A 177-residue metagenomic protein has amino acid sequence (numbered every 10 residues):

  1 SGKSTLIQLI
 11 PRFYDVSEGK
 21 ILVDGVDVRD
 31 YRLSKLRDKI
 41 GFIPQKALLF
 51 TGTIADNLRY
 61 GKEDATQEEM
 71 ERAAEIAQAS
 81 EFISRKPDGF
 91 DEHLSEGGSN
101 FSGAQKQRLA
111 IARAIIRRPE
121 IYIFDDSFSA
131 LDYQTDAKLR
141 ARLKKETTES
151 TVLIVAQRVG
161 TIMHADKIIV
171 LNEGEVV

Functional and structural regions predicted by a protein language model:
S1-V177: ABC-type nucleotide-binding domain
